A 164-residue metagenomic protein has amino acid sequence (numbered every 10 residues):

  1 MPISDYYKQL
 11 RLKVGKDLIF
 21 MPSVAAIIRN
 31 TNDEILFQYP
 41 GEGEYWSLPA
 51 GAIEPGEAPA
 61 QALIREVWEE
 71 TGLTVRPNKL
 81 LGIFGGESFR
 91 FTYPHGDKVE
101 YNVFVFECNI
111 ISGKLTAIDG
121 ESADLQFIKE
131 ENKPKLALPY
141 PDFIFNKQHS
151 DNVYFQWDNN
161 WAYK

Functional and structural regions predicted by a protein language model:
M1-A25: Acidic, metal-coordinating catalytic segment for phosphate/diphosphate chemistry, firing primarily on the Nudix
M21, G41-G43, L48, V75 (+1 more regions): Short connector loops at helix/strand junctions that flank enzyme active sites, especially segments positioning acidic
P22-V24, D33, N102-F104, A123: Change "...and in nucleic-acid phosphodiester-cleaving endonucleases..." to "...and in nucleic-acid processing enzymes
I28, V105-N109, Q126-F127: Short, well-ordered beta-strand micro-motif
N30-E70, Y163: Conserved Nudix-box catalytic region and its N-terminal flanking loop in Nudix hydrolases and closely related
T74-F84: A short coil-to-beta-strand element that immediately follows conserved catalytic motifs
G86-K114: Active-site-adjacent beta-strand/loop module that shapes the phosphate/pyrophosphate-binding cleft
T116-K164: Nudix hydrolase/Nudix homology domain
